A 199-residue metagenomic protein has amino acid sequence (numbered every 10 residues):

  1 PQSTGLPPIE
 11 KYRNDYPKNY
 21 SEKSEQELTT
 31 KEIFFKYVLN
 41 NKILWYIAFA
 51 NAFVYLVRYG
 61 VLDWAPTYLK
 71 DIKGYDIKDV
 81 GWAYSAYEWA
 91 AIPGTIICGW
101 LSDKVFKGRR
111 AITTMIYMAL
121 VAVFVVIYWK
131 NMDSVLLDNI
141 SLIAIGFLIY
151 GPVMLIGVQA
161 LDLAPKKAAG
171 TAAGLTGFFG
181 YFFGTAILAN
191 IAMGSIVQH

Functional and structural regions predicted by a protein language model:
G5-Y46: Juxtamembrane intracellular "pre-TM" segments in multi-pass secondary transporters
Y37, N41-C98, V153, G157 (+2 more regions): Extracytoplasmic gate region of multi-pass secondary transporters
I96-K107, V197: Helix-to-loop junctions at the C-terminal end of transmembrane segments in multipass secondary transporters
D103-M118: Cytoplasmic membrane-interface "Motif A"-like loop-to-helix N-cap segments of 12-TM Major Facilitator Superfamily
A119-D133: C-terminal ends and interior cores of transmembrane alpha-helices in multi-pass membrane transporters/permeases
L136-A144: Paired small-residue
Y150-P165: Intracellular juxtamembrane helix-capping segments at the cytosolic ends of symmetry-related transmembrane helices
K166-Q198: A late C-terminal transmembrane helix in Major Facilitator Superfamily
